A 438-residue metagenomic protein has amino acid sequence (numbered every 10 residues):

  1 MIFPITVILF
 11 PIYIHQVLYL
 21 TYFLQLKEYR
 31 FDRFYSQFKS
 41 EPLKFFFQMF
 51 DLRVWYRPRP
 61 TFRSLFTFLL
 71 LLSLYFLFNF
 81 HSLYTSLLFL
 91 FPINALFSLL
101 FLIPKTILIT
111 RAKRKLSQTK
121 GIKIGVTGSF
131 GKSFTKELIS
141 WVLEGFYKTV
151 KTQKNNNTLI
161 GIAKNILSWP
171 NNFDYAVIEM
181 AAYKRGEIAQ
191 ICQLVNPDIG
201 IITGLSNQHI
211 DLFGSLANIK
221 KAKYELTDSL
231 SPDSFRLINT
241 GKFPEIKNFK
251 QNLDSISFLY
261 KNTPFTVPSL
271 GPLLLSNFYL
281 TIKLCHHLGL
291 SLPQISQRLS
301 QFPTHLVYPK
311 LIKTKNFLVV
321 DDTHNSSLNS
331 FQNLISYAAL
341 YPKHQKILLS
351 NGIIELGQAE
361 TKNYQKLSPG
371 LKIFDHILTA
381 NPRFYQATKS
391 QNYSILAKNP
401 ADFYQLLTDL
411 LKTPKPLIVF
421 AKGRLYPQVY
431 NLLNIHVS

Functional and structural regions predicted by a protein language model:
M1-L102, H286-P293, S300-V307, I312-S438: ATP-dependent carboxylate-amine ligase
F3-F235, Q405, P416, L433-V437: Phosphate-binding loop of NTP-binding sites
G131, A182, N207, K242 (+3 more regions): Short, glycine/acidic-enriched loop or turn micro-motifs at the edges of active sites
E179, V267-S269, L274, L318-S327: Active-site-proximal beta-strand elements of phosphoester/diester hydrolases
Q193-N207, T266-T304, Q332-S336, L417: A conserved, hydrophobic alpha-helical segment in the catalytic core of large ATP/adenylate-utilizing enzymes
S231-R236, I373-I377: Short active-site oxyanion
K242-S257, P264, K389-D402: Active-site regions of enzymes building and remodeling cell-envelope glycoconjugates
